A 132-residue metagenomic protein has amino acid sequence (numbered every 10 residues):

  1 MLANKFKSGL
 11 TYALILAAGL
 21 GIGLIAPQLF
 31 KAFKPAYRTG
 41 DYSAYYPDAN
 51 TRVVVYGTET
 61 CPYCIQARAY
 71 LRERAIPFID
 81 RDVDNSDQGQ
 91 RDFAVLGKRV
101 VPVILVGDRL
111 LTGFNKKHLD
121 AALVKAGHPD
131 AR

Functional and structural regions predicted by a protein language model:
M1-S8: Short, Lys/Arg-rich N-terminal segment immediately upstream of the first membrane anchor
L10-Q28: Hydrophobic membrane-insertion alpha-helices, especially the h-region of bacterial N-terminal signal peptides
L29-D48: Ser/Thr/Pro/Gly-rich low-complexity linker/stalk segments immediately outside membranes or between
S43-R74: Local sequence-structure signature of Cys/Sec-based thiol-disulfide redox active-site neighborhoods
Y63-Q66, Y70, Q88, V106 (+1 more regions): Extracytoplasmic/secreted proteins, especially bacterial periplasmic and envelope-associated proteins
I76-D80: A non-catalytic structural micro-motif
R81-V100, K117-P129: Thioredoxin-like thiol-disulfide oxidoreductase module
V101-G113: A short, hydrophobic beta-strand/beta-hairpin element that forms part of a small beta-sheet core
